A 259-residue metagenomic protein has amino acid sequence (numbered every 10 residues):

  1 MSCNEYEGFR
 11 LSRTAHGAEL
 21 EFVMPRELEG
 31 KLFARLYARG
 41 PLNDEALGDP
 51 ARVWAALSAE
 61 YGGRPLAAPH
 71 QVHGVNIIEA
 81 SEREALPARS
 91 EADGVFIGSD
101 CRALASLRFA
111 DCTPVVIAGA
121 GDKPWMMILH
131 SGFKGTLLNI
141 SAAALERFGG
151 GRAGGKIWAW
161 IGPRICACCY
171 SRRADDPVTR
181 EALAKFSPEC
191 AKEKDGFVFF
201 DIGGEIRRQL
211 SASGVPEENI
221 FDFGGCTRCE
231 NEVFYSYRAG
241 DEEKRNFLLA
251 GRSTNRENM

Functional and structural regions predicted by a protein language model:
M1-M259: Active-site microenvironment for binding and transforming phosphate-containing groups
